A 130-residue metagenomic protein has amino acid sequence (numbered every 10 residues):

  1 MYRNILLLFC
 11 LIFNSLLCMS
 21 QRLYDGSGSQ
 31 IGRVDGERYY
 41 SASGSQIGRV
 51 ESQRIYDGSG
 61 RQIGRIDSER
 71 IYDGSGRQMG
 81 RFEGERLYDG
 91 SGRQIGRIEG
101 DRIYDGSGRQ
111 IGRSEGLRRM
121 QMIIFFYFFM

Functional and structural regions predicted by a protein language model:
Y2-L11, S15-Q46, S52, S59-Q62 (+2 more regions): Long terminal segments
